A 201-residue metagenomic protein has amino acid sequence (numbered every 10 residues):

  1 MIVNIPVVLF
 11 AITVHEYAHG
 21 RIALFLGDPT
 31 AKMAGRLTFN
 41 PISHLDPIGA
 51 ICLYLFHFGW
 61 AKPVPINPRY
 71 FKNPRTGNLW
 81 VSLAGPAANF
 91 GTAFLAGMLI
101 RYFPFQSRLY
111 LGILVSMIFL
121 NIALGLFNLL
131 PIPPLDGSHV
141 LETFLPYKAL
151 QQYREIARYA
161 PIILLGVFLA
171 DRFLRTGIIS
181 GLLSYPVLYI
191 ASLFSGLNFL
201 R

Functional and structural regions predicted by a protein language model:
M1-R201: Hydrophobic transmembrane alpha-helices and their immediate loop junctions in multi-pass integral membrane proteins
